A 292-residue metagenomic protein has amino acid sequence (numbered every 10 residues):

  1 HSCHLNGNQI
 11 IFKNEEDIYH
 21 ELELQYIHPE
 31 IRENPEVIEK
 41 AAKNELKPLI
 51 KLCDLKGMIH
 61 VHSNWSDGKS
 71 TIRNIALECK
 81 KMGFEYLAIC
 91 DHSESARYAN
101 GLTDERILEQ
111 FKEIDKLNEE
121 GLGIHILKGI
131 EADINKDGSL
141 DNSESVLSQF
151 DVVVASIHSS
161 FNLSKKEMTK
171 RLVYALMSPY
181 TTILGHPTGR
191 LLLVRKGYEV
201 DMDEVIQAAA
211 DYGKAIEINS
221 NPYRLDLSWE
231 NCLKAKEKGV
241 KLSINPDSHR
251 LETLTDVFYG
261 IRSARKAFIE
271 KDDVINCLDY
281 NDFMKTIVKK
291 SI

Functional and structural regions predicted by a protein language model:
H1-S63, K69-I89, E94-H125, K136-I292: Charged catalytic cores and adjacent phosphate/nucleic-acid-binding surfaces used for phosphate/nucleic-acid chemistry
K128-I130: Short loop/edge segments at beta-strand edges and connector loops that shape dinucleotide/nucleotide cofactor-binding
A132-I134: Hydrophobic pocket-lining residues within nucleotide cofactor-binding pockets
